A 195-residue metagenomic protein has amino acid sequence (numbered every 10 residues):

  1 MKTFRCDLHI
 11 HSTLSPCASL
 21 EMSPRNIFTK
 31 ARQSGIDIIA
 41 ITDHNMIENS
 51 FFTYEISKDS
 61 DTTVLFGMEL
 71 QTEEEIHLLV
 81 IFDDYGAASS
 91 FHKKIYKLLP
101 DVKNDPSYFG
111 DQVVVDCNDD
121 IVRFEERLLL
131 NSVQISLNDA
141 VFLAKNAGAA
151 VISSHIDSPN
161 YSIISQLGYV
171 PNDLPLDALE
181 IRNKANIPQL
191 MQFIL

Functional and structural regions predicted by a protein language model:
M1-E74, L167-L174, N186-P188: An N-terminally biased module of ancient metal coordination in phosphate/nucleic-acid-related enzymes
T3, I56-E180, A185-I194: Extended substrate/RNA-proximal surfaces in nucleic-acid metabolism proteins
